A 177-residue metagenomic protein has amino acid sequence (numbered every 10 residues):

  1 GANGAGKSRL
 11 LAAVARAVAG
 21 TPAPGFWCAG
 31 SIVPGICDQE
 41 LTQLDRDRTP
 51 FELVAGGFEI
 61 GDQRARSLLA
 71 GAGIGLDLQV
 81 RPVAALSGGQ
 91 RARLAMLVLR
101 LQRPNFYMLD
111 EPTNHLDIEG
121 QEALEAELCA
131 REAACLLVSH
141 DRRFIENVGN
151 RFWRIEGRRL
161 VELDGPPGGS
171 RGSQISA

Functional and structural regions predicted by a protein language model:
G1-A177: ABC ATP-binding cassette signature C-motif
